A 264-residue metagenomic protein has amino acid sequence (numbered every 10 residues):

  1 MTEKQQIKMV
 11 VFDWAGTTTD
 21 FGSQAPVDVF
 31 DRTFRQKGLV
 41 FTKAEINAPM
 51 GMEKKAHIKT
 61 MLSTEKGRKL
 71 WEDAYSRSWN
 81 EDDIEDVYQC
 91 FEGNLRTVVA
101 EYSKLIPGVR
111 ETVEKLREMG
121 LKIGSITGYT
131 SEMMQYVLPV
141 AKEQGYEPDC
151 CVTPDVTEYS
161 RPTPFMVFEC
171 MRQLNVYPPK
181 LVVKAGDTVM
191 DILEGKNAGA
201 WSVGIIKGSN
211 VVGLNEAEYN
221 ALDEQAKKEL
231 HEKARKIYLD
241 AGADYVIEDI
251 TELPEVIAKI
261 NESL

Functional and structural regions predicted by a protein language model:
M1-K8, R110, E114, E118 (+1 more regions): Asp-based, Mg2+/Mn2+-dependent phosphohydrolase catalytic module
K4-R110, E114-M119, Q135: N-terminal helical cap/lid subdomain that shapes the substrate entry/recognition surface in HAD-like hydrolases
